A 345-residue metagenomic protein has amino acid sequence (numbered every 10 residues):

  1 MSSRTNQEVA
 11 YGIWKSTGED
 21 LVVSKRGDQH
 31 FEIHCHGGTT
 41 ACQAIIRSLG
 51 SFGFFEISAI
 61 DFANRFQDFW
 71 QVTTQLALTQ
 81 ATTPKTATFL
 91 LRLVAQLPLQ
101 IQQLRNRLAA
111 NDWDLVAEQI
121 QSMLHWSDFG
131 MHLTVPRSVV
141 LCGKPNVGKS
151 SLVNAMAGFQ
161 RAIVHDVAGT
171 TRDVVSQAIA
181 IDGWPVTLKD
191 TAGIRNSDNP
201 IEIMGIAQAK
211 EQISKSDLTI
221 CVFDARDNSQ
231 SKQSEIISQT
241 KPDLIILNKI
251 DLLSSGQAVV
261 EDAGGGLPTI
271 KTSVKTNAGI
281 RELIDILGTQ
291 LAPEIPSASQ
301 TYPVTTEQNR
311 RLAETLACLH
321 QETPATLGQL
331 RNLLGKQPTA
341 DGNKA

Functional and structural regions predicted by a protein language model:
M1-S138, Y302-A345: Conserved P-loop NTPase architecture
E8-S16, V175-I181, E261: Short acidic-hydrophobic surface loop/beta-edge motif
D28-H30, T39-A41, G169-T170, G193-R195 (+3 more regions): Conserved nucleotide-binding/hydrolysis micro-motifs of P-loop NTPases
I33, I120, K149, A209 (+4 more regions): Residue-level signal for inorganic ion chemistry
H36, S48-F55, Q96, Q100 (+12 more regions): Conserved, well-folded catalytic cores of nucleic-acid-processing and energy-transducing macromolecular machines
N106-W113, A117-I203, A207-Q212: Conserved G1/Walker A P-loop phosphate-binding module
D182, N199-P200, M204-T269: Conserved C-terminal guanine-recognition region of P-loop GTPase G domains, centered on the G4
P242-L244, D251-Y302: Canonical P-loop GTPase G-domain recognition
